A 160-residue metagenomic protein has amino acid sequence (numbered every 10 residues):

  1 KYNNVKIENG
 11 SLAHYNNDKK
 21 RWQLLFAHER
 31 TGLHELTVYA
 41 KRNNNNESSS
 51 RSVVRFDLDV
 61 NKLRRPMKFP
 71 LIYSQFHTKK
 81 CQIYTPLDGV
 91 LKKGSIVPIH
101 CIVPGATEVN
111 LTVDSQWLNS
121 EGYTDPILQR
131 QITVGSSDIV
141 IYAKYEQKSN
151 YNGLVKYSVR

Functional and structural regions predicted by a protein language model:
K1-R160: Mixed-charge, low-complexity segments
